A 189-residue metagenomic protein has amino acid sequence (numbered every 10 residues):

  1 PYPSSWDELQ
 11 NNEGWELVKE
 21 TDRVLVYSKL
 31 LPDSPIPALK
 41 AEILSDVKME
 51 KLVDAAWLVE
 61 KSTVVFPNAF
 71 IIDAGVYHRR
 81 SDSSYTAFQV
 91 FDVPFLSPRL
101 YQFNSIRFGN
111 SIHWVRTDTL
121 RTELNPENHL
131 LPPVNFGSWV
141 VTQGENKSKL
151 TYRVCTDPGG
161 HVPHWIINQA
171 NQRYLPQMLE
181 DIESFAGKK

Functional and structural regions predicted by a protein language model:
P1-K189: Eukaryotic helix-grip
